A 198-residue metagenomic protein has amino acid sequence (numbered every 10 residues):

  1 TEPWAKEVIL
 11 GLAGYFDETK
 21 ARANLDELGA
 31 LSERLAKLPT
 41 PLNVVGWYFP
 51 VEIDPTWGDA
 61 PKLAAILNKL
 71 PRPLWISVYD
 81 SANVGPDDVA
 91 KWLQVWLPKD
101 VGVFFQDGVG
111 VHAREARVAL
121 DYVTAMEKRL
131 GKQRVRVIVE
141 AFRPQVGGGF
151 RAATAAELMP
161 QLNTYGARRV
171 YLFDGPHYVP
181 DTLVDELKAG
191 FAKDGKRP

Functional and structural regions predicted by a protein language model:
T1-P198: Glycan-processing catalytic domains of CAZymes
